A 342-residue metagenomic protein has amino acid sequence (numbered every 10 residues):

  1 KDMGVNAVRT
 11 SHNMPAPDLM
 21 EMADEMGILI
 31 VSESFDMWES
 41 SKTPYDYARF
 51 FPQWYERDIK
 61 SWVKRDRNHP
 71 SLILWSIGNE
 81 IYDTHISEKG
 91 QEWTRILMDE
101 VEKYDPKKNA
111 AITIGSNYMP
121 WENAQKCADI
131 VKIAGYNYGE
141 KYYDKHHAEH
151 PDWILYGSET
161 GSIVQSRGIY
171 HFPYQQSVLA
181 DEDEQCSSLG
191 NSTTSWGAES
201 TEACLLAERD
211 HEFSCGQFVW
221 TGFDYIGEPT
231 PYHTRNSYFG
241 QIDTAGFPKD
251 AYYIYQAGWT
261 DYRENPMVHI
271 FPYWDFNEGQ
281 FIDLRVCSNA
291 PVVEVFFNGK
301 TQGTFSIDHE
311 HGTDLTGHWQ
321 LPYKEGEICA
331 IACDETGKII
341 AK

Functional and structural regions predicted by a protein language model:
K1-H309, T313-I339: Extended substrate-binding grooves/exosites of carbohydrate-active enzymes
